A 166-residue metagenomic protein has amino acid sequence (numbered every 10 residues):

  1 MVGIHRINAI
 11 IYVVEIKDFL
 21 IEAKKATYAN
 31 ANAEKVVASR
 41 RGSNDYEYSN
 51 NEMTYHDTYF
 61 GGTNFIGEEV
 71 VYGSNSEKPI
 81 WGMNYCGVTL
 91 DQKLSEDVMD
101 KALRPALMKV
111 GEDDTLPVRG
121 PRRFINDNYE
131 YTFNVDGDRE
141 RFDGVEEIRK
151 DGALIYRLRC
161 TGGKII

Functional and structural regions predicted by a protein language model:
G3-I166: Cysteine-centric segments in proteins
